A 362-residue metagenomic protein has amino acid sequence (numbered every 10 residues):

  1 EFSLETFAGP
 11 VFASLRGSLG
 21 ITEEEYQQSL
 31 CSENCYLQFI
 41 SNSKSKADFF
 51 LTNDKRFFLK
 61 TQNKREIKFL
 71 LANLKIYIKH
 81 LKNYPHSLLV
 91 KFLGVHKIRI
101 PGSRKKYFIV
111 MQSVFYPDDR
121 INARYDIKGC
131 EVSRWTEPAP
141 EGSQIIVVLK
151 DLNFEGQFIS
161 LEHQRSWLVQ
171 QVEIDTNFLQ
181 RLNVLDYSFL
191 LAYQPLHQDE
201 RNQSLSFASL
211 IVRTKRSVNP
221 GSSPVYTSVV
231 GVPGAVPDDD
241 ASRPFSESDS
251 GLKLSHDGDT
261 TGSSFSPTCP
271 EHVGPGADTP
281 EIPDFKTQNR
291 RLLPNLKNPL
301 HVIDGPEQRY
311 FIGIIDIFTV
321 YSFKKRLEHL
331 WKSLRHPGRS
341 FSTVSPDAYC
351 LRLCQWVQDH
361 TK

Functional and structural regions predicted by a protein language model:
E1-A47, L89, R99-K362: Long, low-complexity eukaryotic regulatory regions
Q27-L93: Active-site-proximal segments of catalytic enzyme domains that coordinate small-molecule cofactors or metal ions
V95-K97: Residue-level recognition of beta-strand microenvironments
